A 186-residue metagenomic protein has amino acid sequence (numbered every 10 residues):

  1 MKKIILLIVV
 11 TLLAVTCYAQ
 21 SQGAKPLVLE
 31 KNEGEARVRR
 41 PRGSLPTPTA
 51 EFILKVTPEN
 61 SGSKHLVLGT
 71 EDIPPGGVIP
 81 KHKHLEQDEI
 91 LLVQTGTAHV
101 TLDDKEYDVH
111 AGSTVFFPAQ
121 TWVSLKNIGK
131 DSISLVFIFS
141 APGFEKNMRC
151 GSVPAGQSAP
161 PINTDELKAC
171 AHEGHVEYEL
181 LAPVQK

Functional and structural regions predicted by a protein language model:
M1-I4: Positively charged n-region of N-terminal signal peptides that target proteins for export
V10-Y18: Hydrophobic h-region of N-terminal signal peptides that target proteins for export in Gram-negative bacteria
Y18-H65, V153-K186: A short, N-terminal "cap"/entry segment at the start of jelly-roll beta-barrel domains of the cupin/DSBH fold
L54, G69-H84: Conserved short histidine dyad/triad with adjacent acidic residue
G62-S63, H99, A119-E145: Ligand-binding loop in jelly-roll beta-barrel domains
E86-E89, V93-A98, D103: Glycine- and acidic-residue-biased ligand/ion/polar-headgroup-sensing regions
K105-A119: Short acidic-glycine-tyrosine-enriched beta hairpin
